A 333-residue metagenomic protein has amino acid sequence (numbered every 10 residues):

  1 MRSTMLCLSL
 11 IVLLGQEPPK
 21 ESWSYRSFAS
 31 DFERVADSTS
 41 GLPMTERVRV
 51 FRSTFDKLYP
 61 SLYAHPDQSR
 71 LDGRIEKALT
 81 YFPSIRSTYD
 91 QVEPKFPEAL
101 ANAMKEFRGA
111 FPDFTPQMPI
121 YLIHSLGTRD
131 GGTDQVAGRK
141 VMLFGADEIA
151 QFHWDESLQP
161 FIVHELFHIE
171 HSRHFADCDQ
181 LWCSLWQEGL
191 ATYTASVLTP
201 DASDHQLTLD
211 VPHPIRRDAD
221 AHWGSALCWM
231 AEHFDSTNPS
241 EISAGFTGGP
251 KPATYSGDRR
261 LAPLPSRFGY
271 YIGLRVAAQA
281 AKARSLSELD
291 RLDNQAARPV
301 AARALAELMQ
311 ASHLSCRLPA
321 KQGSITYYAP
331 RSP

Functional and structural regions predicted by a protein language model:
M1-C7: Sec-dependent signal peptide recognition, specifically the positively charged N-region followed immediately by
C7-K20: Bacterial Sec-dependent signal peptides at the C-terminal "C-region" and cleavage site
E17-E76: N-terminal mature-domain "stem" immediately C-terminal to a signal peptide or N-terminal signal-anchor/transmembrane
P18-T39, A110, L181-A231, L308-L314: Post-HExxH zinc-binding segment in Zn-dependent metallohydrolases
R49-F55, P119-R129, P212-I215, N294-R298: Acidic helix-start/capping segments at beta-turn-to-alpha-helix junctions
F55, L227-S332: Pan-zinc metallopeptidase signature
R74-H213: Acidic/His-rich structured neighborhood in mature extracellular/periplasmic domains
D90-A101, D220, Y270, R291 (+1 more regions): Generic detection of long, well-ordered alpha-helical segments
